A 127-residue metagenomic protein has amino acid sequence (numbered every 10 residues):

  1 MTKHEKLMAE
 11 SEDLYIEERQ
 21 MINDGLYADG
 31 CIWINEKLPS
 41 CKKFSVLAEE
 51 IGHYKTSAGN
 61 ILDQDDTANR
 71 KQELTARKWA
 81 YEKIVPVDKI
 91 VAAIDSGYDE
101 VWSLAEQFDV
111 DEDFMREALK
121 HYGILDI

Functional and structural regions predicted by a protein language model:
M1-I127: Active-site hotspot residues in diverse enzymes, especially metal/ion-binding acidic/histidine motifs
